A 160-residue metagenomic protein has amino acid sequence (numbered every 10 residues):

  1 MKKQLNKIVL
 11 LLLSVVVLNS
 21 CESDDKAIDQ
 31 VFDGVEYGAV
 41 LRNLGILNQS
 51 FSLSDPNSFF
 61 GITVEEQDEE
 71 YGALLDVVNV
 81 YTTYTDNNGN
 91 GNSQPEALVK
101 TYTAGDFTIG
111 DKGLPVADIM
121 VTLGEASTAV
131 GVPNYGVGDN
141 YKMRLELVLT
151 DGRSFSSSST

Functional and structural regions predicted by a protein language model:
K3-N6, E22-A117, P133-R144, L149-T160: Acidic/polar, low-complexity intrinsically disordered N-terminal segments immediately downstream of a Sec signal
L5-L13: Sec-dependent signal peptide hydrophobic core
L12-V15, E96: A generic, residue-level signal for flexible/boundary positions that often mark functional hotspots
V16-S20: C-terminal motif of bacterial Sec signal peptides marking the signal peptidase cleavage site
D118-V132: Acidic, glycine-rich flexible loop segments
